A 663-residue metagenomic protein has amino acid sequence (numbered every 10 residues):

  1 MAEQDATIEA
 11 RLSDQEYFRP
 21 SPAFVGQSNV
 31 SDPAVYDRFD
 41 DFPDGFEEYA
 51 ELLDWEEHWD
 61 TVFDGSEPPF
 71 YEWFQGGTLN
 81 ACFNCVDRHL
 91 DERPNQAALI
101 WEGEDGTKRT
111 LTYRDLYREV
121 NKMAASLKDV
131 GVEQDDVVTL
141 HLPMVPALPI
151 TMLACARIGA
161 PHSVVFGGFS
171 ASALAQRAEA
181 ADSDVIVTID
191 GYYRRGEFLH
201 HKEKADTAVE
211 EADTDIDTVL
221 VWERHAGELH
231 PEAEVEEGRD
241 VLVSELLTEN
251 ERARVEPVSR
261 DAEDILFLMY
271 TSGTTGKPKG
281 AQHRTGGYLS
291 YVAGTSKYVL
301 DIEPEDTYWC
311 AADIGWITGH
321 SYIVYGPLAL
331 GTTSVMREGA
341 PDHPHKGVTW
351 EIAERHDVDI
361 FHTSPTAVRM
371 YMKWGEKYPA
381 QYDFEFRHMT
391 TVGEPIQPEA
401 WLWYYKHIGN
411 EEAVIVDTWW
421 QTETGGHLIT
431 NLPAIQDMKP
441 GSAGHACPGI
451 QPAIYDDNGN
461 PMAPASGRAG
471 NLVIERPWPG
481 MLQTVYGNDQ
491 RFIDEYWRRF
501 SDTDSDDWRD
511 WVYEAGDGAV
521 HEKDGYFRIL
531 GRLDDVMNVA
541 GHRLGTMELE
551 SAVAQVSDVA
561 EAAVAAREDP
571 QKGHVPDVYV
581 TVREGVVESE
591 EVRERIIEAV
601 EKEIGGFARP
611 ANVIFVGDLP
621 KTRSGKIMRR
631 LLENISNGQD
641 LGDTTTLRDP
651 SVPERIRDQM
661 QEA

Functional and structural regions predicted by a protein language model:
R38, C82, L99-L153, S170-A175 (+2 more regions): Conserved AMP-binding/adenylate-forming core of the ANL superfamily
N95-A97, V219-V221, A226-G227, E234-Y270 (+3 more regions): Conserved pre-ATP/AMP-binding loop-to-beta segment of ANL
V120-N121, D264, A281-D301: Conserved structural elements of the adenylate-forming
L153, R157-E245, S364-P365: Structural core segment of the AMP-binding/adenylate-forming
V165-D190, A205, E354, F361 (+7 more regions): AMP-binding/adenylate-forming catalytic core of the ANL superfamily
L289-T307, I317-D359, K373-E376: Conserved AMP-binding/adenylation subdomain of ANL enzymes
D359-T363, M372-M438, Q451, P461: Gly/Ser/Thr-rich phosphate-binding loop
H445-G449, N460-T503, L544, D640: Conserved ATP/PPi-binding loop(s) of AMP-dependent carboxylate-activating enzymes
